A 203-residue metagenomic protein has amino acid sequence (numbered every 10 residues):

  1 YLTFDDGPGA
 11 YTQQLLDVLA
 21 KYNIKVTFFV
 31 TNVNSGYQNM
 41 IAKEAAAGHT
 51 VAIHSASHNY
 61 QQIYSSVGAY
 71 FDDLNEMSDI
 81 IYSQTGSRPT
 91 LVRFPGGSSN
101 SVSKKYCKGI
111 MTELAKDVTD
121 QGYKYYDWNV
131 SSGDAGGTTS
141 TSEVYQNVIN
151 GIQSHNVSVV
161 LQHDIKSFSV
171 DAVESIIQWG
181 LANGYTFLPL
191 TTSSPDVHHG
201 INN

Functional and structural regions predicted by a protein language model:
Y1-R88, S175-W179, P195: Active-site beta->alpha N-cap acidic-glycine motif
G36, H58-T186, S193, G200-N202: Catalytic domains of cell-wall/extracellular-matrix polysaccharide-remodeling enzymes, centered on de-N-acetylation
